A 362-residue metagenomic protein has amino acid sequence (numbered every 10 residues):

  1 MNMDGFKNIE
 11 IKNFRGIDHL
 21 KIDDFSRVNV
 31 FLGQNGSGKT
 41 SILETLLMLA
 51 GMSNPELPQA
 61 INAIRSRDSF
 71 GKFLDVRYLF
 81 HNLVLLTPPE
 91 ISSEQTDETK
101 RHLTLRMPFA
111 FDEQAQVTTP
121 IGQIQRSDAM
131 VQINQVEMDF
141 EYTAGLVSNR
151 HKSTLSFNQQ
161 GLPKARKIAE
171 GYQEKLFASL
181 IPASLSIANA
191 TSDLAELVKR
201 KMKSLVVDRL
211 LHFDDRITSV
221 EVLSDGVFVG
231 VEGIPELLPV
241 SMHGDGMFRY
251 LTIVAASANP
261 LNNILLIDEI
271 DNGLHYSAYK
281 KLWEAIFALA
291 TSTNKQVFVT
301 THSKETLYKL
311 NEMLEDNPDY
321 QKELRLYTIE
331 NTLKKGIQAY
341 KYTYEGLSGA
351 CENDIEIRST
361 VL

Functional and structural regions predicted by a protein language model:
M1-G51, N62-R67: Pre-Walker A-like glycine/lysine-rich segment at the N-terminus of P-loop NTPase domains
N2, M52-P260, I264, R325 (+1 more regions): Phosphate-coordinating catalytic segments in nucleotide- and nucleic-acid-processing enzymes
L261-N263, N294-F298: Loop/turn-to-beta-strand initiation segments
D268-I270: Walker B catalytic acidic pair
L282-I286: Conserved hydrophobic alpha-helix in the ABC-type ATPase nucleotide-binding domain
T300-H302: H-loop/switch region of ABC-family ATPase nucleotide-binding domains
